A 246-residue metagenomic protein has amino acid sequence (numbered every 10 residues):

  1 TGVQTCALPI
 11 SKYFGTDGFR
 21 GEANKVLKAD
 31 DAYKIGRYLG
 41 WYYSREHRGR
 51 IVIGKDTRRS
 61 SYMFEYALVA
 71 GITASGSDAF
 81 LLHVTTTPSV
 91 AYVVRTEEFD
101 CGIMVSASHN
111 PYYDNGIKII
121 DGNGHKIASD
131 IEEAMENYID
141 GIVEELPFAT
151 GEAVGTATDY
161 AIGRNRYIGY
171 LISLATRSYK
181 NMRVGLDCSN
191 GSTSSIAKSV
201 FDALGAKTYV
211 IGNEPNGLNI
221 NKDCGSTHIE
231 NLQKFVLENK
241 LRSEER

Functional and structural regions predicted by a protein language model:
T1, F14, E97-E98, K180 (+1 more regions): Structured loop/turn residues at beta-strand edges in well-structured enzyme cores
T1-L8: Short, small-residue-biased leader/transition segments that mark boundaries at the very start of proteins
P9-A70, A74-S75, A157-R183: An N-terminal, well-structured beta->alpha segment
E22, N115-L241: Gly/Ser/Thr-enriched, mixed-charge loops and adjacent short helices that form phosphate/oxyanion-binding elements
R45, R50-D114, S199-E244: N-terminal small/polar loop signature for handling phosphorylated ligands or for N-terminal nucleophile
